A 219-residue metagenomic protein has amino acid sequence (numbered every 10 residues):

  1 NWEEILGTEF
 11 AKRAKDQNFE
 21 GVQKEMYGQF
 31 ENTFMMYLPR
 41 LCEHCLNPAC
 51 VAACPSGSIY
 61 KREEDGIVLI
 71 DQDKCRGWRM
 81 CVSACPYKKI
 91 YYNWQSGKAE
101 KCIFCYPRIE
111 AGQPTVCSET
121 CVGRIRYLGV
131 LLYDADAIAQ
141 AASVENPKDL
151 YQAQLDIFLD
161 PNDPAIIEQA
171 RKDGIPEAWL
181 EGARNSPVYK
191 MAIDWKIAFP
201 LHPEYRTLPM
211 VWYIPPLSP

Functional and structural regions predicted by a protein language model:
N1-P219: Non-ligating segments of multi-cofactor redox enzymes
